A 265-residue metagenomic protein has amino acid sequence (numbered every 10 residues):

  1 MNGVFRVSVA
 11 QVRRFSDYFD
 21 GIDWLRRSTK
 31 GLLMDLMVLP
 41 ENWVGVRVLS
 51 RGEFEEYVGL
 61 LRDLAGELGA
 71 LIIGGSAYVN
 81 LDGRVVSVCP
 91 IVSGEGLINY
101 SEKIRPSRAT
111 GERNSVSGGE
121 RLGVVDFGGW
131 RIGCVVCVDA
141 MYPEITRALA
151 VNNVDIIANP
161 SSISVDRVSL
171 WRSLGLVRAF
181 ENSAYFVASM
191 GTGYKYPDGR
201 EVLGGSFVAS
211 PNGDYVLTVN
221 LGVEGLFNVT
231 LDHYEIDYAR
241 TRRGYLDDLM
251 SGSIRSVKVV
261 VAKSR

Functional and structural regions predicted by a protein language model:
M1-S8, V124-G133, I156: Beta-strand-turn-beta hairpins that frame and shape the catalytic cleft of phosphate-ester-processing enzymes
V7-V9, L36-V38, I73, C134 (+2 more regions): Structural motif
Q11-R13, E102, M190: Residue-level recognition of beta-strand->loop/alpha-helix junctions
R13-D17, Y78-V79, V138-Y142, T192: Short beta->alpha connector loops
S16-Y100, S164-A184: Cys-nucleophile CN-hydrolase/nitrilase-fold catalytic domain and related Cys-dependent amidase chemistry that acts on
E55-I73, M141, I145-L226: CN hydrolase (nitrilase-like) catalytic-core segments centered on the catalytic cysteine and neighboring Lys/Glu
N80-N152, D166-S173, Y238-L246: Active-site catalytic loop in hydrolytic enzyme cores
V124, T192-R265: C-terminal beta-strand edge segments of enzyme domains
